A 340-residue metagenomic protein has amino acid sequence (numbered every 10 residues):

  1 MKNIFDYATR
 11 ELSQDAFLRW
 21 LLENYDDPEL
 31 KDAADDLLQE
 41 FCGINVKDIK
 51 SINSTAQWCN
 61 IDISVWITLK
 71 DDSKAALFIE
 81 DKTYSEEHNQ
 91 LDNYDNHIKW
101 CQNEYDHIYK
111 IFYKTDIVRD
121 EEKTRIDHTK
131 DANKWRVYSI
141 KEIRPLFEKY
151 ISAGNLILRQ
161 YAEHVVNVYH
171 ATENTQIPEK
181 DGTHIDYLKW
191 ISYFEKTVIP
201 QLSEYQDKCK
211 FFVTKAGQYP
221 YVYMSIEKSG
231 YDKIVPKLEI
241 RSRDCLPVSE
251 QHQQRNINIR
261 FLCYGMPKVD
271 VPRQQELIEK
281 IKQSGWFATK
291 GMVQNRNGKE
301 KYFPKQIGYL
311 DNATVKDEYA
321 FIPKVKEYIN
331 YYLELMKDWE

Functional and structural regions predicted by a protein language model:
M1-E40: A structured, charge-rich N-terminal accessory region that forms the first stable segment of a protein and links
L18, I63-I67, A75-T83, Y94: Conserved catalytic cores of phosphodiester-cleaving nucleases, focusing on short active-site segments
L22, A56-W58, V65-L69, K82-S85 (+5 more regions): Short, flexible loop/turn elements at secondary-structure junctions
L37-D71, S225-K237: Active-site metal-binding core of divalent-cation-utilizing nuclease and nuclease-like domains
L69-K74, N103-E104: Short, solvent-exposed loop/turn segments that connect beta-strands within catalytic domains and beta-strand-rich
S85, N89, K99-Y223: Gly/Pro-rich interdomain helix-loop hinge
S85-N93, V269-Q275: Active-site-adjacent loop/helix micro-motif of nuclease/hydrolase catalytic cores
Q176-Y309: Polyanion-binding interface signature
